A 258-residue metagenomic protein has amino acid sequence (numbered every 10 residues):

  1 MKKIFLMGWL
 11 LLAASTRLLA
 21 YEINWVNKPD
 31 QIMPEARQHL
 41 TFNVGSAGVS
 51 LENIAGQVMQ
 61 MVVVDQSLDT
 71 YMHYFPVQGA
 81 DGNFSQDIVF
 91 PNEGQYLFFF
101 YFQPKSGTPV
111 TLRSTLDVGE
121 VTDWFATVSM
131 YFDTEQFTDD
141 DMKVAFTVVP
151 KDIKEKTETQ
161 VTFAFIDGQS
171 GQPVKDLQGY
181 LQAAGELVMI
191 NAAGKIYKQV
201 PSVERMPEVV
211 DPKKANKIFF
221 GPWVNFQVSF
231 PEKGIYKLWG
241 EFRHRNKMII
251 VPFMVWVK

Functional and structural regions predicted by a protein language model:
I4-A13: Sec-dependent N-terminal signal peptides
L18-A20: Boundary at the C-terminal end of the N-terminal hydrophobic targeting segment
E35-V49, F100, T157-G171: Beta-strand-rich structural segments
R37, E93-Q95, E158, K233-I235: Extracellular Ig-like/FN3 beta-sandwich strand-entry sites
T70, A80-S85, P207-D211, N216-N225: Aromatic sugar-binding surface patches on proteins that engage polysaccharides or sugar-phosphate polymers
Q78, S85, F90-N92, F230-P231: Residue-level recognition of secondary-structure-to-loop junctions
Y101-Q160: Surface-exposed beta-loop interaction hotspot
P104-V110, S170, H244-I250: Short acidic/polar inter-strand loop motif in beta-rich domains
